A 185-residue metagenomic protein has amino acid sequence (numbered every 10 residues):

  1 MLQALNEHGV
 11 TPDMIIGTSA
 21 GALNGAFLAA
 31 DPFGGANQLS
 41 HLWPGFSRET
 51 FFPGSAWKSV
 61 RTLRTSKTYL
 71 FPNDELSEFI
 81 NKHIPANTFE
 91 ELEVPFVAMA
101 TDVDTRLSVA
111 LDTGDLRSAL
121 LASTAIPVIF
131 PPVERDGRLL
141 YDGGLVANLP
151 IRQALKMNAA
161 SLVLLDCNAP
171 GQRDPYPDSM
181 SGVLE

Functional and structural regions predicted by a protein language model:
M1-I80, D112-A122, D166-P177: Patatin-like phospholipase
H83: PAPS-dependent sulfation machinery
A86-L184: Active-site gating loop/helix substructures
